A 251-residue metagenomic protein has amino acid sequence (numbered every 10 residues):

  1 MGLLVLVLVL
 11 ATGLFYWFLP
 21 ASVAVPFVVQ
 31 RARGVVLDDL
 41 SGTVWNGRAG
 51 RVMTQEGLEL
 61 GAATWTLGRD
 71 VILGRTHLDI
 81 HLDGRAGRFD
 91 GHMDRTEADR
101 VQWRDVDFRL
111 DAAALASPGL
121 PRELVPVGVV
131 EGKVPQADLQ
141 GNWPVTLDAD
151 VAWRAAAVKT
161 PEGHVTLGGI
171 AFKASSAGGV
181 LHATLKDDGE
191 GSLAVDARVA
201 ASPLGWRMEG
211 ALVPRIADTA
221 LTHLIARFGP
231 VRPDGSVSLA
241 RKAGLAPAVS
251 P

Functional and structural regions predicted by a protein language model:
M1-L3, F15, Q30, G169-P251: Extended terminal
M1-P26: N-terminal type II signal-anchor transmembrane helix that functions as the membrane-insertion/stop-transfer segment
A21-L40: Alpha-helical transmembrane signal-anchor/signal-peptide segments
A24-V25, R69-L73, D218-R227: Alpha-helical membrane-targeting segments
V35-V125, E131-K133: N-terminal beta-strand/beta-hairpin edge segment
H77, P144-D148, R207: Outer-membrane beta-barrel architecture
G84, A155-A157, P214-I216: Transmembrane beta-strands of outer-membrane beta-barrel pores
E131-R198: Solvent-exposed beta-strand/coil patches in large extracellular/periplasmic or lumenal scaffold regions
